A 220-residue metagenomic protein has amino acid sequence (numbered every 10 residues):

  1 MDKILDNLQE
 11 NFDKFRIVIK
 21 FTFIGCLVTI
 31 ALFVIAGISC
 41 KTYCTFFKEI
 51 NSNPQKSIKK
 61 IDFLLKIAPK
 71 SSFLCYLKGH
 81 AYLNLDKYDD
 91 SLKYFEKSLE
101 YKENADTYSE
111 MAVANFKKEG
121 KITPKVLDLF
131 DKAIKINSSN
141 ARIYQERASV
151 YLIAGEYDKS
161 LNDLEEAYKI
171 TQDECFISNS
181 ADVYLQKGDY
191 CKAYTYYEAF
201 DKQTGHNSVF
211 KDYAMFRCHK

Functional and structural regions predicted by a protein language model:
K20-G37: Hydrophobic membrane-insertion alpha-helices, especially the h-region of bacterial N-terminal signal peptides
I38-D86: Alpha-helical segment of the N-proximal tetratricopeptide repeat
S39, S72-F73, A105-D106, A141-R142 (+2 more regions): Helix-start (N-cap) detector for alpha-helical repeat units in TPR-like alpha-solenoids, especially tetratricopeptide
I50-K59, L85-K97, K117-K132, A154-E166 (+1 more regions): Structural signature of tandem alpha-helical TPR/SEL1-like repeats, specifically the intra-repeat loop/turn
P69, K102-E103, S138, T171-Q172 (+1 more regions): Short coil turns that delineate tetratricopeptide repeat
L77, E110-M111, E146, N179 (+1 more regions): Canonical tetratricopeptide repeat
Q186, Y190-K220: Terminal, low-structured helical/coil segments at or just beyond the last alpha-helical repeat
